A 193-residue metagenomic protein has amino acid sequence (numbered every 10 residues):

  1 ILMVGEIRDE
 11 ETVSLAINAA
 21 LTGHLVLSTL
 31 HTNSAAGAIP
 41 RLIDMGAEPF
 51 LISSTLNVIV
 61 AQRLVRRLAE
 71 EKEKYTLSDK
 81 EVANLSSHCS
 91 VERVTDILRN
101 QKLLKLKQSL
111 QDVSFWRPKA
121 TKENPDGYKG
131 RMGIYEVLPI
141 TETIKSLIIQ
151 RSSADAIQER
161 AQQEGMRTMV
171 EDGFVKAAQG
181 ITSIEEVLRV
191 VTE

Functional and structural regions predicted by a protein language model:
I1-E193: Short, flexible helix-loop junctions that flank or precede catalytic/ligand sites
